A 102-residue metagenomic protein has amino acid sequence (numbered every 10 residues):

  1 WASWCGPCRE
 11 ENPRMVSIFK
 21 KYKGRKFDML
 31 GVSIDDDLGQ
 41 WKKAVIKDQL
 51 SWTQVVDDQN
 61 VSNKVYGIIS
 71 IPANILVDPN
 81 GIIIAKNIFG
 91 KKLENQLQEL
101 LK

Functional and structural regions predicted by a protein language model:
W1-W4, E11, S70: Short pre-active-site segment immediately N-terminal to redox-active cysteine/selenocysteine motifs in thiol-based
W4-C5, D57: C-terminal amphipathic alpha-helical segment
E10-V32, I46, N95-K102: Conserved helix-turn-beta segment immediately C-terminal to the redox Cys motif in thioredoxin-like folds
P13, G39-K42, K64, N95: Alpha-helical elements of the RecA-like P-loop NTPase motor core of helicases
R25-Q40, Q49-N60: Thiol-based oxidoreductase modules, predominantly thioredoxin-like and allied folds used for disulfide exchange
I46-L50, D57-L101: Thiol/disulfide oxidoreductase modules built on the thioredoxin-like
